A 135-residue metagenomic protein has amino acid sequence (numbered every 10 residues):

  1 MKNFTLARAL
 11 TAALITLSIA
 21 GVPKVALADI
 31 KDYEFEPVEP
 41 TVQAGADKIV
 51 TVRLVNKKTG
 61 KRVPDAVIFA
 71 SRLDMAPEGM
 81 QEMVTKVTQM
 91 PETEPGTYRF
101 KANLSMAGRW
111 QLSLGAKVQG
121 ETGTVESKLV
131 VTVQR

Functional and structural regions predicted by a protein language model:
M1-K2, P23, D47: Generic cytosolic/nucleocytoplasmic N-terminal low-complexity/intrinsically disordered segments
K2-A13: Bacterial N-terminal signal peptides that target proteins for export
A12-L17, G45: Short, low-complexity, intrinsically disordered N-terminal segments
T16-V25: C-terminal segment of classical bacterial N-terminal signal peptides
L27-A107, Q111-R135: Contiguous segments within soluble domain cores/interaction surfaces
